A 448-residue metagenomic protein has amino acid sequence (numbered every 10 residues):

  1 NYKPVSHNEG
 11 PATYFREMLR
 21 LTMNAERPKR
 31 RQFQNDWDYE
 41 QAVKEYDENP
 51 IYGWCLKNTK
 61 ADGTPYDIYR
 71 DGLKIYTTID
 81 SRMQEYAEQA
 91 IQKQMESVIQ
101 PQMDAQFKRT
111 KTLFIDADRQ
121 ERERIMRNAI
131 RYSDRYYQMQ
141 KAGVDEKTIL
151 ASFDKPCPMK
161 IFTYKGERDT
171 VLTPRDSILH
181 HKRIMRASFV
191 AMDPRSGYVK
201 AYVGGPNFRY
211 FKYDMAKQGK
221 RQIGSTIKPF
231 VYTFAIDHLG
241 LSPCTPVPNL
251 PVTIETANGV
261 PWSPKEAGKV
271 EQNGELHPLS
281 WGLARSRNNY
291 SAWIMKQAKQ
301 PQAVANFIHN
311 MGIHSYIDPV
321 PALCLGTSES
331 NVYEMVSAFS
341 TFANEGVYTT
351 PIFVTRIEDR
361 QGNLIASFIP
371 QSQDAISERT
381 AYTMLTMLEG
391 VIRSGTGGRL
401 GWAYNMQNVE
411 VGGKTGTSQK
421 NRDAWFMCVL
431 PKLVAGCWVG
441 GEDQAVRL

Functional and structural regions predicted by a protein language model:
N1-Y137, I294, H309-N310, H314 (+2 more regions): Non-catalytic, structured segments within soluble enzyme domains
Y2-E9, R70-T78, R175-I178, R186-A187 (+7 more regions): Second-shell loop/turn segments in exported
Y2-Y14, L21, L241-P301, Y348 (+1 more regions): Conserved catalytic neighborhood of penicillin-recognizing serine enzymes
M23, R27, Q94-Q102, F234 (+10 more regions): A generic secondary-structure signal for well-formed alpha-helical elements
Q41, N58, N288-H309, T415: A small/polar active-site loop signature that marks catalytic segments
T77, S81-S97, N128-D193, Y198 (+5 more regions): A penicillin-recognizing enzyme superfamily signal
D214, Q218-P261, S394: Active-site rim segments in enzyme catalytic domains, especially the processed small/beta chain of N-terminal
P261-E266, A298-S337, G346, T350-F353: Mid-domain, small-residue-enriched loop/turn segments at the edges of structured enzyme/sensor domains
